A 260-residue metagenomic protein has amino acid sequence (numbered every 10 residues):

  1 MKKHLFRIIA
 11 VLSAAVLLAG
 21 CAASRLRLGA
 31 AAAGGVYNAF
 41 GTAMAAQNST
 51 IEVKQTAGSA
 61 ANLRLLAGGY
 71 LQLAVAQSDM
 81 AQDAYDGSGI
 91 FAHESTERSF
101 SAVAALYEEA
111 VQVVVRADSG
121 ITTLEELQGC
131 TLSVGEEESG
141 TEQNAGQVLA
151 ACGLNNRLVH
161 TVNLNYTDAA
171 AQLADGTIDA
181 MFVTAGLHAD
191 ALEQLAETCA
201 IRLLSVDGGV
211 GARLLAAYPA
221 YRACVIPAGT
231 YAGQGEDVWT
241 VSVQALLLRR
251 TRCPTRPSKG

Functional and structural regions predicted by a protein language model:
M1-L12: Bacterial N-terminal signal peptides that target proteins for export
L17-G20: C-terminal motif of bacterial Sec signal peptides marking the signal peptidase cleavage site
A23, G58-A61, G68, E97-R98 (+3 more regions): Extracytoplasmic
S24-I51, E108-D175: Bilobed "Venus flytrap"/periplasmic-binding protein-like clamshell domains and structurally analogous long
G41, A45, K54-H93, T167-Q172 (+1 more regions): Pocket-flanking alpha-helical
S78-M80, G89, S119, N156-L247 (+1 more regions): Pocket-lining segment of extracytoplasmic ligand-binding domains
H93-L106, G229-W239: A structural signal for short loop-to-beta-strand junctions that line the ligand-binding cleft of periplasmic/secreted
P254-G260: Extracellular/periplasmic juxtamembrane helices and adjacent flexible linkers that interface with membrane partners
